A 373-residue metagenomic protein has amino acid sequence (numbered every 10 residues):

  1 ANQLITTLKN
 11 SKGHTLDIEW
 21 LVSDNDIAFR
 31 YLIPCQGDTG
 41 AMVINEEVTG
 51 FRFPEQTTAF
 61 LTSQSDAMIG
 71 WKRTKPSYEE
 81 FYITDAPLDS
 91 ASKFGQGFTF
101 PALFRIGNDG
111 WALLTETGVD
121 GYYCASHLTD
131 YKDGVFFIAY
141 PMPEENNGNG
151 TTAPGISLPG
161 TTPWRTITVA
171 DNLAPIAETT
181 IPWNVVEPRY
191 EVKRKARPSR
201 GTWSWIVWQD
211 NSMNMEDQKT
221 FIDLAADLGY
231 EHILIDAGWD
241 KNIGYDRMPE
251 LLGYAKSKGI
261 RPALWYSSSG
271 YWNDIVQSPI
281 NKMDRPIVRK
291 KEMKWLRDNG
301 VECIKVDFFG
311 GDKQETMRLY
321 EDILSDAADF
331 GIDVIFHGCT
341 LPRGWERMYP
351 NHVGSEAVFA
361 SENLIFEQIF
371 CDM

Functional and structural regions predicted by a protein language model:
A1-P182: N-terminal accessory beta-strand-rich subdomains and adjacent acidic, glycine-rich linkers that precede catalytic cores
D17, T152-G155, F221-I222, L251 (+2 more regions): Generic recognition of flexible, low-complexity loop/linker segments
I27-R30, I233, E302-I304: Glycine-rich, often proline-containing surface loops adjacent to acidic residues and nearby aromatics that form
I44, T179-N184, D236-G238, L324: Composition- and surface-driven signal marking solvent-exposed, interaction-prone regions in large proteins
V48, S92, P101-L103, I222 (+2 more regions): Short amphipathic alpha-helical segments and helix-helix/interface helices
T57, A170-N172, I206, T340 (+1 more regions): A broadly conserved detector of short glycine/acidic/proline-rich loop/turn motifs that flank catalytic sites and bind
S157-L228, H232: An acidic-aromatic substrate-binding cleft motif
D236-M373: Aromatic- and carboxylate-enriched substrate-binding clefts and catalytic-loop regions of carbohydrate-active enzymes
